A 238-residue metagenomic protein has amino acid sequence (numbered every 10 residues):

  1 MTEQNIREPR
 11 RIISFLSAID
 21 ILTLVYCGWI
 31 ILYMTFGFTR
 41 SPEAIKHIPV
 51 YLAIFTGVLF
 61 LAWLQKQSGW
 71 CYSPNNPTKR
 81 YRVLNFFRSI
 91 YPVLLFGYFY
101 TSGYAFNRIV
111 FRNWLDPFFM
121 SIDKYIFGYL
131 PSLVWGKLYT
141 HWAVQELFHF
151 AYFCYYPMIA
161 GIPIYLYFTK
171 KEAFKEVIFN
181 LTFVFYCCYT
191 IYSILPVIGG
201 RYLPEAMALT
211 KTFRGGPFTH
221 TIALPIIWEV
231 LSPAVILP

Functional and structural regions predicted by a protein language model:
M1-I13, S68-N85: Membrane-interfacial, low-structure loops and terminal tails that flank and connect transmembrane helices in multi-pass
E3-I21, V25-I54, Y91-P92, F96-M158: N-terminal transmembrane-helix/juxtamembrane module of multi-pass inner/ER membrane proteins
R11-V25, Y81-F86, F174-L181: Membrane-interfacial loop-to-transmembrane alpha-helix junctions, especially the N-terminal start
T35, F60-P74, I164-E172: Structural signal for the C-terminal ends of transmembrane alpha-helices and the immediately following loop
F38-P42, W70, I109-N113, P117 (+2 more regions): Transmembrane helix-loop junctions in multipass membrane proteins, especially transporters and channels
F86-I90, A160-P196, Y202-T210: Interfacial segments of alpha-helical transmembrane regions
H149-K170, P238: Transmembrane alpha-helical segments in integral membrane proteins
T190-P238: Membrane-interfacial catalytic/cofactor-binding modules of polytopic membrane enzymes
